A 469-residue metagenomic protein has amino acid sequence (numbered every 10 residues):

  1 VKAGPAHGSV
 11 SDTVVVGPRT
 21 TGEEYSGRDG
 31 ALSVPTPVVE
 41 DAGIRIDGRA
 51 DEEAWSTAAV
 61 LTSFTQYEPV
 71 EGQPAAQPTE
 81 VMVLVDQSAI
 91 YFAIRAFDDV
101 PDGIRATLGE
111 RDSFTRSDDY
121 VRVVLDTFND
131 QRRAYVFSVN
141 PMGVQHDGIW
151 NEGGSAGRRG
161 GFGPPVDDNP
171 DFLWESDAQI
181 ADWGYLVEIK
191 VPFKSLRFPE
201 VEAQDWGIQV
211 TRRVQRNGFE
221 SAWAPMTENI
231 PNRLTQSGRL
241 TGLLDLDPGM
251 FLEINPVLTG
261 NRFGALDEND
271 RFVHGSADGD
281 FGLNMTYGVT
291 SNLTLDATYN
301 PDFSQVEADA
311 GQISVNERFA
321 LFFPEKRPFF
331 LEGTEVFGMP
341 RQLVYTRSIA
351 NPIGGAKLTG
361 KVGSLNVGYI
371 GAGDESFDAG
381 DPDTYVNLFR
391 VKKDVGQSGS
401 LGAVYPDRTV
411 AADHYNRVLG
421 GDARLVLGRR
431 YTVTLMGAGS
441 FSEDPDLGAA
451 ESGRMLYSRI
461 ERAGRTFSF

Functional and structural regions predicted by a protein language model:
V1-D394, G399-G402, D413: Structural preference for beta-rich elements and adjacent junctions enriched in aromatics
T211-Q215, R459-R465: C-terminal, active-site-flanking charged/polar segments
S276-N284, N351-G355, P382-R390, S398-P406 (+5 more regions): Transmembrane beta-barrel architecture of outer membranes
K361-G363, G428, A463: Short strand-coil-strand connectors
V410: Long, charged, mostly alpha-helical binding arms that flank functional sites
